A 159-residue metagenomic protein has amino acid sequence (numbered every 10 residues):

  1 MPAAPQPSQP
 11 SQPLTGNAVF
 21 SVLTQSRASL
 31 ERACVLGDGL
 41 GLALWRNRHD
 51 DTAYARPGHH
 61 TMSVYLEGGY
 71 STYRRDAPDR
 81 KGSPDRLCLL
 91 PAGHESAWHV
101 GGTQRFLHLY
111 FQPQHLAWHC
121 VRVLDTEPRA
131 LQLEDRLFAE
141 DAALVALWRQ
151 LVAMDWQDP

Functional and structural regions predicted by a protein language model:
M1, L23, L30-A33, M62 (+1 more regions): Detector for methionine-enriched segments
M1-V22, T52-R56, V64, R86 (+2 more regions): Jelly-roll (double-stranded beta-helix
Q6-Q12, Q25, Q104, Q112-Q114 (+3 more regions): Residue-identity detector for glutamine
T15, G58, Q112, E140-L147: Alpha-helical structural motif
A18-L36, D135-E140: An acidic intrinsically disordered interaction segment
S29-R129: N-terminal regulatory/effector-sensing and dimerization cores that precede helix-turn-helix DNA-binding domains
L124-P159: Amphipathic alpha-helical segments enriched in hydrophobic/aromatic residues interleaved with Lys/Arg
